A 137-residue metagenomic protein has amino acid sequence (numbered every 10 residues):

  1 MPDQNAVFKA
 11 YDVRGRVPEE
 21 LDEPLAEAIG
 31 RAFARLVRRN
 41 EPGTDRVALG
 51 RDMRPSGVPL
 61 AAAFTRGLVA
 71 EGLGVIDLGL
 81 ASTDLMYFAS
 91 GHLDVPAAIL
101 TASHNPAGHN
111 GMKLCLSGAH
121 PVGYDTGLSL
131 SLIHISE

Functional and structural regions predicted by a protein language model:
P2-A6, A10, G15-L132, S136: Gly/Ser-rich phosphate-binding catalytic loop and adjacent alpha/beta segment that cradle a phosphoryl group at enzyme
